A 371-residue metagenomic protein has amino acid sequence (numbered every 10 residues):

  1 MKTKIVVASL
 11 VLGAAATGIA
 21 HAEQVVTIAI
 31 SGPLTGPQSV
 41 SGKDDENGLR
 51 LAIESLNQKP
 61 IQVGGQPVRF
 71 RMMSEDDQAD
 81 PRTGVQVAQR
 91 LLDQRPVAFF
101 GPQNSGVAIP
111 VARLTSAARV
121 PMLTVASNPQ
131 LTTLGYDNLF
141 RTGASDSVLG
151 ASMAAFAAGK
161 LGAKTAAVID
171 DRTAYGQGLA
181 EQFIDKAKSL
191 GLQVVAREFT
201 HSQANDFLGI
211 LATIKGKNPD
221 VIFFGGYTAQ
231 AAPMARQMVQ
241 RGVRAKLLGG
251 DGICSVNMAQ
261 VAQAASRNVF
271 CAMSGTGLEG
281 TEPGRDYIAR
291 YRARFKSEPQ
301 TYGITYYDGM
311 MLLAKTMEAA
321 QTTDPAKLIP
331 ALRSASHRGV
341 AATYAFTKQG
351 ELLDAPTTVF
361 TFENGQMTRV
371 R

Functional and structural regions predicted by a protein language model:
M1-L10, H21-R371: Extracytosolic ligand-binding ectodomains
A15-I19: N-terminal signal peptide c-region/cleavage motif recognized by signal peptidases
